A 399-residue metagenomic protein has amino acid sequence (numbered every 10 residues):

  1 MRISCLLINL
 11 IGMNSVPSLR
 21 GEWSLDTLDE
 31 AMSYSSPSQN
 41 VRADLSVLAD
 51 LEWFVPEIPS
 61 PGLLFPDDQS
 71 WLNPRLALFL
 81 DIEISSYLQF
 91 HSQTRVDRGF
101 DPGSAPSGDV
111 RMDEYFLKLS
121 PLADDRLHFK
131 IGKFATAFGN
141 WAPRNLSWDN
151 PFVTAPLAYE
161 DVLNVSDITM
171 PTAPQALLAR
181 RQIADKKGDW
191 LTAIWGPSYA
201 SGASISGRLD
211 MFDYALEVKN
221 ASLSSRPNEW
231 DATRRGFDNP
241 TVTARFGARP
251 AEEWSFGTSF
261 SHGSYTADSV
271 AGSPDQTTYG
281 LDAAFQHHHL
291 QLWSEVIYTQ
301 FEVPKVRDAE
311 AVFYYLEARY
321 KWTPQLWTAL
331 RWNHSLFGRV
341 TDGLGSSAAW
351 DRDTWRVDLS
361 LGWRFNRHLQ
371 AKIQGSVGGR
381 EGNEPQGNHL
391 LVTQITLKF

Functional and structural regions predicted by a protein language model:
I3-L63, S120, F399: N-terminal periplasmic/intermembrane-space "pro-region" immediately following the signal or transit peptide
G21, W71, R75-F79, Y265 (+1 more regions): Low-complexity, Gly/Pro
S24, P56-I58, L63-F65, S104 (+5 more regions): Outer-membrane beta-barrel pore domains
Y34-V55, D67-L223, P240-T243, G247-S255 (+4 more regions): Outer membrane beta-barrel
V41, L72, D109-R111, P197 (+5 more regions): Residue-level preference for beta-strand/loop junctions
D68-Q69, T192-G196, R234-G236, A271-S273 (+1 more regions): Short Gly/Pro-enriched turn/cap motifs at secondary-structure boundaries
L119, W190-T192, W230-R234, R245 (+2 more regions): Short helix-to-loop capping/linker segments positioned immediately adjacent to catalytic or ligand/cofactor-binding
V218-N239, E381-T396: C-terminal/domain-terminus segments
